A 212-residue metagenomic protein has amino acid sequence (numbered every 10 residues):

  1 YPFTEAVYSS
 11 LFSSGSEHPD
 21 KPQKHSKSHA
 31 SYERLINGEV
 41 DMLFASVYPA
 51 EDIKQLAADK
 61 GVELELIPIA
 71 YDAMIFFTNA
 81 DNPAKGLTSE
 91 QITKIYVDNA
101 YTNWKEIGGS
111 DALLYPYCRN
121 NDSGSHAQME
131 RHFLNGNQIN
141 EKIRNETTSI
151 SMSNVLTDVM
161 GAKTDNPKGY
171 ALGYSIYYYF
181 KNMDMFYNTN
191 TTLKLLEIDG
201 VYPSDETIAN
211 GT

Functional and structural regions predicted by a protein language model:
Y1-D72, F77-T212: Exported/periplasmic ABC-transporter solute-binding proteins
